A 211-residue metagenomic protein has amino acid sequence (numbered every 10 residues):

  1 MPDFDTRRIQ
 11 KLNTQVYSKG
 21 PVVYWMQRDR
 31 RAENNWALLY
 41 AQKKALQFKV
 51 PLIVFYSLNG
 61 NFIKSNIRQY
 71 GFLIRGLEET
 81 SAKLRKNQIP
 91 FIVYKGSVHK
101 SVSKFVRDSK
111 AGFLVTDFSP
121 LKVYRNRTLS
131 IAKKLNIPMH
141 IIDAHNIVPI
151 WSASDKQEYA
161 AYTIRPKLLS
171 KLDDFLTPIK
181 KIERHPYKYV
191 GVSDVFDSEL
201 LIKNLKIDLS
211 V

Functional and structural regions predicted by a protein language model:
M1-V211: Active-site "lid/cap" and pocket-lining segments within catalytic core domains
